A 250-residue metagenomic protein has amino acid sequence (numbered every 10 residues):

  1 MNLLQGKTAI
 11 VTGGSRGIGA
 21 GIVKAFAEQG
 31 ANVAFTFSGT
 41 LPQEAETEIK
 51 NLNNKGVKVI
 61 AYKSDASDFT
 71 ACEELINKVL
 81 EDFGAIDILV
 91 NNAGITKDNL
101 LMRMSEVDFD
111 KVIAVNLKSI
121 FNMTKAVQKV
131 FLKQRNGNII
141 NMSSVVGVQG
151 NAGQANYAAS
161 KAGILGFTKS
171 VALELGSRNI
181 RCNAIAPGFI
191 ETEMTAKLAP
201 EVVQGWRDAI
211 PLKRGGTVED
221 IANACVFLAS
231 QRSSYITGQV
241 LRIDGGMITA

Functional and structural regions predicted by a protein language model:
T8, S15-G17: Conserved glycine-rich cofactor-binding loop
Q29-E46: Conserved glycine-rich Rossmann-like NAD(P)H-binding loop of the short-chain dehydrogenase/reductase
L100-L101, S105-I113, W206: Substrate-binding pocket helix/loop in short-chain dehydrogenase/reductase
T124, S160, T168: Active-site helix of classical SDR
K129, L173-S177, S234: Alpha-helical segment proximal to the catalytic Tyr-Lys
S144: Residue(s) in the substrate-gating loop at a strand-loop-helix junction that position the organic substrate next
A184, R207-R232, I236, G245: C-terminal helical subdomain
